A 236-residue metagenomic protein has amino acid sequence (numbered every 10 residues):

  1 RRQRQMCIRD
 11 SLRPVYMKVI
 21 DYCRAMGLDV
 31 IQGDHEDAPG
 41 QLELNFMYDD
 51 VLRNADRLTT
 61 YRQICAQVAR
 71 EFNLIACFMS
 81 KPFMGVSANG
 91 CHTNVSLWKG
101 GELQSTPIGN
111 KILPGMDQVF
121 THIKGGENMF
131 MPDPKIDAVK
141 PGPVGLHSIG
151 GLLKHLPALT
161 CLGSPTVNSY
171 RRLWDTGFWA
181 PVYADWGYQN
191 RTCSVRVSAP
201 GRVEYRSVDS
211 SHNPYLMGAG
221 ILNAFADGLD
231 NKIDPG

Functional and structural regions predicted by a protein language model:
R1-Q5, R9-G236: Glycine-rich, acidic/polar active-site loops that bind/position phosphate-bearing ligands
